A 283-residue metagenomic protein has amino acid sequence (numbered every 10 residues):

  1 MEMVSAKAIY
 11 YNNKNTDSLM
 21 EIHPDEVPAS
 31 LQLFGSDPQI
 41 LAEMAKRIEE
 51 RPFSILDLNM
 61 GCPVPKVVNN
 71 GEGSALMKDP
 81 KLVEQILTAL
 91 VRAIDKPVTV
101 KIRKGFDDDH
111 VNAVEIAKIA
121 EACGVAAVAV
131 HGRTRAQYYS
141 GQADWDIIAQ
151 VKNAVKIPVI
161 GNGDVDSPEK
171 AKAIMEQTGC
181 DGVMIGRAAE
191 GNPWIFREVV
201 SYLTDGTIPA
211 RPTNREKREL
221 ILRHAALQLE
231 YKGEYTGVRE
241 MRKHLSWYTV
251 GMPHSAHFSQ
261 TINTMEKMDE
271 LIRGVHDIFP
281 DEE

Functional and structural regions predicted by a protein language model:
M1-E2, A29-L33, L56, V98-I102 (+3 more regions): Hydrophobic faces of well-ordered beta-strands that scaffold small-molecule active sites in alpha/beta enzyme cores
M1-S54: Glycine-rich, positively charged N-terminal anion/phosphate-binding segment
V4-A6, F34-S36, G61-P63, R103-D107 (+3 more regions): Active-site beta-loop-alpha junctions enriched in small/polar residues
Y10, E43, V67-V68, K170-A171 (+1 more regions): Short glycine-/acidic-enriched loop or helix-start segments at secondary-structure transitions that form or flank
K14-N15, M20-H23, V68-L76, G141: An active-site metal/cofactor-coordinating segment within enzyme catalytic domains
S36, K78, E266: Residue-level signal for the nucleotide or nucleotide-sugar donor/cofactor binding architecture
A42-E72, P80-I157: Alpha/beta enzyme core
Q85, A93-D95, D109-A127, D146 (+2 more regions): Alpha/beta catalytic cores of nucleotide-metabolism and tRNA/nucleoside-modifying enzymes
